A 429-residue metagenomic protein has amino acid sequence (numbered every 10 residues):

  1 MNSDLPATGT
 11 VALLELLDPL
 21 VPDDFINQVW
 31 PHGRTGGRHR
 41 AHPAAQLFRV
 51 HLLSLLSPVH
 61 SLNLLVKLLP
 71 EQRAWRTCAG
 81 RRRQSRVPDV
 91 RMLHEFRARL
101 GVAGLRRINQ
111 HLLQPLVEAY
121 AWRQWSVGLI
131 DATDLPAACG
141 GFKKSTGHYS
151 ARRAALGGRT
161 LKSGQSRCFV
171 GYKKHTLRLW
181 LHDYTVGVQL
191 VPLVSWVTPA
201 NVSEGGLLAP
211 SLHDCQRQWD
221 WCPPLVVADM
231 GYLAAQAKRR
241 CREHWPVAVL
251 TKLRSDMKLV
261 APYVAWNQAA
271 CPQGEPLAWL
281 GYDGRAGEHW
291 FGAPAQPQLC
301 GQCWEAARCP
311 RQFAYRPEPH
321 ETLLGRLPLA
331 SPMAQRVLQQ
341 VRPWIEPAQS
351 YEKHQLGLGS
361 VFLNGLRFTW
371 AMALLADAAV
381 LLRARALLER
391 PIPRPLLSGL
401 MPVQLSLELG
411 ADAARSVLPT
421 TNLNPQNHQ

Functional and structural regions predicted by a protein language model:
M1-S57, L62, A74-C78, Q84 (+4 more regions): Dynamic "connector" segments at or just before major functional cores
D18-V21, P70, Y263-D283, P328-L366: Short amphipathic alpha-helical "interface-anchor" segments enriched in bulky aromatics
H32-G33, R82, R97, L116 (+10 more regions): Nucleic-acid-interacting cores, centered on viral/eukaryotic replication and modification enzymes
S57-L64, H182-T185, V380-I392: Short helix-capping/linker segments at secondary-structure and domain boundaries
K67, L93, A98-M230, A234-P246 (+1 more regions): Polybasic low-complexity intrinsically disordered regions
S255-V260: Short gly/pro/ser/thr-enriched loop/turn and capping motifs at secondary-structure boundaries
A265-L329, M333: Cysteine-cluster motifs in flexible loop/terminal segments that predominantly coordinate metals
M333-P419, Q426-H428: Basic, amphipathic alpha-helical segments enriched in Lys/Arg and hydrophobic/aromatic residues
